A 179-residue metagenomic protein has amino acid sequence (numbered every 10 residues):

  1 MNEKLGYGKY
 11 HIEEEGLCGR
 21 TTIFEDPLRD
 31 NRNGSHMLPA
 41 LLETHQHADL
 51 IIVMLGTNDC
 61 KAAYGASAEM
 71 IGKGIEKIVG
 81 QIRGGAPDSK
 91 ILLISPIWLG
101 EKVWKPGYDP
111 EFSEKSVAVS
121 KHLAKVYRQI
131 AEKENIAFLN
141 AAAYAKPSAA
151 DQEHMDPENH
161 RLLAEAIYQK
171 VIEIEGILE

Functional and structural regions predicted by a protein language model:
M1-G8: A short, Lys/Arg-enriched amphipathic alpha-helix followed by its capping loop at the start of a domain
G8-I23: A short beta-strand-loop structural module common to alpha/beta enzyme folds
T22-N33: Structural motif
R32-E179: Alpha-helical cap/lid subdomain in secreted, periplasmic, or secretory-pathway luminal O-acyl-processing enzymes
